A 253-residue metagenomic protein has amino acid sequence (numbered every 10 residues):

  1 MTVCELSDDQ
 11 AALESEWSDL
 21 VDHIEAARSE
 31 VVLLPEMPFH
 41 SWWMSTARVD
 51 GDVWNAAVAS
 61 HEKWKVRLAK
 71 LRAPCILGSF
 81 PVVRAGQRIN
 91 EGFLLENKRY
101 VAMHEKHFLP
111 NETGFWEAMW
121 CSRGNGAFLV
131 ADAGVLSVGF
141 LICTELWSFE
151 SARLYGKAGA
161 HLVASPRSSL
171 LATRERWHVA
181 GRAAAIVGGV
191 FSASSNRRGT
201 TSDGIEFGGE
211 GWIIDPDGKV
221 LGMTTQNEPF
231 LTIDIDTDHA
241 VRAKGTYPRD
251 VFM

Functional and structural regions predicted by a protein language model:
M1-D8: Short beta-strand segments enriched in small/hydrophobic residues
E14-N97, L171-R182, V187-V190: Cys-nucleophile CN-hydrolase/nitrilase-fold catalytic domain and related Cys-dependent amidase chemistry that acts on
V32, L136-I142, A164-S165, A193: Short hydrophobic-aromatic micro-motifs
A47, F93, H104-P110, W212 (+1 more regions): Short beta->alpha transition motifs characteristic of CBS
A59-C75, W147-F230: CN hydrolase (nitrilase-like) catalytic-core segments centered on the catalytic cysteine and neighboring Lys/Glu
P74-F80, H107-F115, S192-R197: Short Pro/Gly-enriched beta-strand edge/turn motifs at strand-loop
G78-F80, N90-L94, L129, S194 (+2 more regions): Short beta-strand scaffold segments in enzyme catalytic cores
V83-H161, L170-V179, R242-M253: Active-site catalytic loop in hydrolytic enzyme cores
